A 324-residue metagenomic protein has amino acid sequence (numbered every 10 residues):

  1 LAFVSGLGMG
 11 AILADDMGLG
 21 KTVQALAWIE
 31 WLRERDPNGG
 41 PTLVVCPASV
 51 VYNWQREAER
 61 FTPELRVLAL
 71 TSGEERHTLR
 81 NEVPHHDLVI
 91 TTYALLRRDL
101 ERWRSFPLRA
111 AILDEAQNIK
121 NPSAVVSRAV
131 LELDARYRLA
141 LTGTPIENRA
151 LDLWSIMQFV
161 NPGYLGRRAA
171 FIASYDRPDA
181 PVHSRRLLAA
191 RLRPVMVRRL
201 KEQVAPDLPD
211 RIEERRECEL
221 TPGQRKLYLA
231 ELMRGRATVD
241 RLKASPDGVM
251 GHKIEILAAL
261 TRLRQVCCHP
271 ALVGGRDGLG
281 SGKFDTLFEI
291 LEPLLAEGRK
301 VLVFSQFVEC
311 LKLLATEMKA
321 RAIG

Functional and structural regions predicted by a protein language model:
L1-P181, A189-G324: ASCE P-loop NTPase motor core, strongest for the SF2 helicase catalytic module
